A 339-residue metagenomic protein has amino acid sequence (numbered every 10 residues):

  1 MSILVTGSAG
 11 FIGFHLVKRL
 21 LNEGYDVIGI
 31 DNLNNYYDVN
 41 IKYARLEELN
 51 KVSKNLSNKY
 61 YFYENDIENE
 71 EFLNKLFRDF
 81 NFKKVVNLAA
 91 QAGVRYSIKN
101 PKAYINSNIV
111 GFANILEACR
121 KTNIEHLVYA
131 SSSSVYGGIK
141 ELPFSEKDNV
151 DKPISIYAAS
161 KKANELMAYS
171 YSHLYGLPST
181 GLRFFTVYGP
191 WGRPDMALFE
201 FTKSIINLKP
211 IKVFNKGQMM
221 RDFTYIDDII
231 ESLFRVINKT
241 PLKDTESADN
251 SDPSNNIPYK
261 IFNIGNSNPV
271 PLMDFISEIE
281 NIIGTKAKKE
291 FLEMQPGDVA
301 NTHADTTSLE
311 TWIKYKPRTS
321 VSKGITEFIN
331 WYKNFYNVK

Functional and structural regions predicted by a protein language model:
M1-V187, Y315, T319, T326 (+1 more regions): N-terminal Rossmann-like NAD(P)+-binding domain of SDR-like oxidoreductases, especially those catalyzing
R19, N65, I205-K339: C-terminal substrate-binding subdomain of Rossmann-fold SDR/epimerase-dehydratase oxidoreductases
E71, I109-E117, D195, D227-I230 (+1 more regions): Conserved active-site region of classical short-chain dehydrogenase/reductase
L142-P143, P194-T202: A glycine/serine/threonine-rich, flexible loop-to-helix segment that serves as the NAD(P) cofactor-binding "lid"
I156, N164, P194, L272 (+1 more regions): Conserved donor sugar-nucleotide recognition element shared by glycan-biosynthetic enzymes
A163, M167, Y171, F201 (+2 more regions): Hydrophobic alpha-helix immediately C-terminal to the catalytic Tyr-X-X-X-Lys motif of short-chain
W191: Conserved GTPase G-domain signal focused on the G5
